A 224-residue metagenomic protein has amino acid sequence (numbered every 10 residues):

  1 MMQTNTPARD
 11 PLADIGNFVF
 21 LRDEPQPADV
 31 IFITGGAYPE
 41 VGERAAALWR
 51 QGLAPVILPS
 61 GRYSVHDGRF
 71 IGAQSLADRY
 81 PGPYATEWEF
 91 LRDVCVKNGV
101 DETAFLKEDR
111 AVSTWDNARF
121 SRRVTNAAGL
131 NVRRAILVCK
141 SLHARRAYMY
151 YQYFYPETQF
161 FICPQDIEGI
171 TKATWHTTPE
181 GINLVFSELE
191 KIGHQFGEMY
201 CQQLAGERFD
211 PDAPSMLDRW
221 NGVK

Functional and structural regions predicted by a protein language model:
M1-G181: A structural signal for short, hydrophobic/glycine-enriched beta-strand patches
T174-K224: A conserved mid-domain beta-alpha-beta active-site/ligand-binding segment of alpha/beta enzyme cores
